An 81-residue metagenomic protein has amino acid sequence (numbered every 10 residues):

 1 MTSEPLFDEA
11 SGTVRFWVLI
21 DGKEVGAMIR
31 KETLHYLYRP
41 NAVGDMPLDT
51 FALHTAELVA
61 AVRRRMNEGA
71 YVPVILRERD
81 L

Functional and structural regions predicted by a protein language model:
M1-V18, K23: Short, charged/polar N-terminal "headpieces" of proteins
T2, S11-G12, K31-T33, M46 (+1 more regions): Alpha-helical structural elements
E4, P40-L81: Acidic, low-complexity intrinsically disordered segments
G12-V14, V25, A70-V74: Generic structural motif recognizing short loop/turn segments at the entrances and edges of beta-strands
R15-A42, L48: Amphipathic alpha-helical packing elements
